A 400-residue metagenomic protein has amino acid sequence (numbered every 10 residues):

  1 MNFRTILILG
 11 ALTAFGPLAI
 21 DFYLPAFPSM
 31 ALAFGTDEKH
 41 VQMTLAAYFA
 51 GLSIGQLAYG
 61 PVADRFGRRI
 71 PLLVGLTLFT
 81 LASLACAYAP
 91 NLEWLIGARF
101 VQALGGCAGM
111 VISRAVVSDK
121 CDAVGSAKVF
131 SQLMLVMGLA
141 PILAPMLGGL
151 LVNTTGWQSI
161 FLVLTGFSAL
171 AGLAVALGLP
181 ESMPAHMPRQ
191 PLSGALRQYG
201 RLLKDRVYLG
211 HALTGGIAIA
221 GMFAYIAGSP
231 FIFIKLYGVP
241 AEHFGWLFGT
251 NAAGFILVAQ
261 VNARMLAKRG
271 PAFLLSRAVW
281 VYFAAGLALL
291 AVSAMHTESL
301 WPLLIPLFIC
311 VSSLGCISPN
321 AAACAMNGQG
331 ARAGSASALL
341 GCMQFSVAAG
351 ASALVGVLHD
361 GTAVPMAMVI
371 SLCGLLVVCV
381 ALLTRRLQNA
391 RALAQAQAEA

Functional and structural regions predicted by a protein language model:
G35, G67, Y88-W94, G105 (+2 more regions): Helix-breaking motifs and short loop linkers at transmembrane-helix boundaries and internal kinks in secondary membrane
I54-E93: Conserved MFS/SLC helix-loop-helix module at the cytosolic interface between two early adjacent transmembrane helices
Q56-F66, V258-A272: Helix-to-loop junctions at the C-terminal end of transmembrane segments in multipass secondary transporters
L78, A82-A85, E93-V101, W301-L307: Paired small-residue
P90, W94, A123, S131-L177: Helix-loop-helix hairpin linking two adjacent transmembrane segments in secondary transporters
A98-L139: Cytoplasmic helix-loop-helix junction between adjacent transmembrane helices in 12-TM secondary transporters
S182-A212: Juxtamembrane intracellular "pre-TM" segments in multi-pass secondary transporters
C324-G361, I370: A late C-terminal transmembrane helix in Major Facilitator Superfamily
